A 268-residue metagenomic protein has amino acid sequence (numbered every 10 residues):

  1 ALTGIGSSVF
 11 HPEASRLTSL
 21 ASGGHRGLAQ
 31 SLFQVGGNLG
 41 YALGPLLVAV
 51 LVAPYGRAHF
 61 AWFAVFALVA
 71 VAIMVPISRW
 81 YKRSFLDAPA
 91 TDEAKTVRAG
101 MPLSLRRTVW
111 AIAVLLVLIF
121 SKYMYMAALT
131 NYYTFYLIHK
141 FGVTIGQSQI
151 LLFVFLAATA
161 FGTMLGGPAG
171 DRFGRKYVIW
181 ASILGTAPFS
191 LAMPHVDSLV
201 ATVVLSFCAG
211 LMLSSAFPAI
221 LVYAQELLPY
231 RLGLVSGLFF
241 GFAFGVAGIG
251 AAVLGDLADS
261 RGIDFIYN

Functional and structural regions predicted by a protein language model:
L2-G36: Cytoplasmic helix-loop-helix junction between adjacent transmembrane helices in 12-TM secondary transporters
F33-K82: Helix-loop-helix hairpin linking two adjacent transmembrane segments in secondary transporters
G40-V52, T134, G250-A258: Small-residue (Gly/Pro/Ala) motifs that create kinks and tight helix-helix packing interfaces
P76-M101: Flexible cytoplasmic inter-helical loops of multi-pass small-molecule transporters
V109-F153: Extracytoplasmic gate region of multi-pass secondary transporters
T163-G174, A258-D259: Helix-to-loop junctions at the C-terminal end of transmembrane segments in multipass secondary transporters
Y177-L191: Structural signature of the two symmetry-related core transmembrane helices
Y230-S260: A late C-terminal transmembrane helix in Major Facilitator Superfamily
